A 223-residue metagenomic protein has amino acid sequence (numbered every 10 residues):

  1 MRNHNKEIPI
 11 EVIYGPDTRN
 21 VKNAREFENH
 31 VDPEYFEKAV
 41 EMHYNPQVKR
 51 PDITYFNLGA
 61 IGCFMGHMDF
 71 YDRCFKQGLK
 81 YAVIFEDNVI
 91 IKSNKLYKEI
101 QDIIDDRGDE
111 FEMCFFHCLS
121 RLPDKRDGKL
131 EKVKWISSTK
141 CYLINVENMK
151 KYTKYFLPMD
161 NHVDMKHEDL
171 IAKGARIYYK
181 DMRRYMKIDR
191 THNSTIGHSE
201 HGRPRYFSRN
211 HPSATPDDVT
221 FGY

Functional and structural regions predicted by a protein language model:
M1-F85, V89-Y223: An acidic/histidine-cluster motif and surrounding catalytic segment that typifies divalent-metal-assisted enzyme active
